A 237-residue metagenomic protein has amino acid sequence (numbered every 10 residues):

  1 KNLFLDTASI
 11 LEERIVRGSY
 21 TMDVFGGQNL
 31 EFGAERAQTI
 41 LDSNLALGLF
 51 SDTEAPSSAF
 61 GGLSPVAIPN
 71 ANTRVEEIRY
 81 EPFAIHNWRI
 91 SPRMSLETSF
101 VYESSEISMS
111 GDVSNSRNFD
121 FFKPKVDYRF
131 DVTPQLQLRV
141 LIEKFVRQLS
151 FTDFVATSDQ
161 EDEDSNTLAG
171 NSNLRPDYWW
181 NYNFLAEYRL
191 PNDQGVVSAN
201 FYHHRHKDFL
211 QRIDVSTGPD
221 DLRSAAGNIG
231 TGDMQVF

Functional and structural regions predicted by a protein language model:
K1-G111, N115, D131, V236: Face-selective signature of the C-terminal outer-membrane beta-barrel domain
K1-L3, L47-S57, V113-F119, F154-D164 (+1 more regions): Flexible, surface-exposed loop regions and adjacent strand-edge segments of Gram-negative outer-membrane beta-barrel
E12-G18, I78-A84, F122-V126, L138 (+4 more regions): Hydrophobic, lipid-facing positions within transmembrane beta-strands of outer-membrane proteins
E13-S19, L63, N70-A71, N171 (+2 more regions): Outer membrane beta-barrel strand-and-loop segments of large Gram-negative receptors, especially TonB-dependent
Y20-M22, W88, D120, Y128-D131 (+2 more regions): Residue-level signature of outer-membrane beta-barrel architecture
F32-Q38, T98-S104, Y128, V140-K144 (+3 more regions): Transmembrane beta-barrel strands of outer-membrane/channel proteins
I40-D42, E106, P134-N181, F201-G227: Surface-exposed extracellular loop regions of Gram-negative outer-membrane beta-barrel proteins, predominantly
